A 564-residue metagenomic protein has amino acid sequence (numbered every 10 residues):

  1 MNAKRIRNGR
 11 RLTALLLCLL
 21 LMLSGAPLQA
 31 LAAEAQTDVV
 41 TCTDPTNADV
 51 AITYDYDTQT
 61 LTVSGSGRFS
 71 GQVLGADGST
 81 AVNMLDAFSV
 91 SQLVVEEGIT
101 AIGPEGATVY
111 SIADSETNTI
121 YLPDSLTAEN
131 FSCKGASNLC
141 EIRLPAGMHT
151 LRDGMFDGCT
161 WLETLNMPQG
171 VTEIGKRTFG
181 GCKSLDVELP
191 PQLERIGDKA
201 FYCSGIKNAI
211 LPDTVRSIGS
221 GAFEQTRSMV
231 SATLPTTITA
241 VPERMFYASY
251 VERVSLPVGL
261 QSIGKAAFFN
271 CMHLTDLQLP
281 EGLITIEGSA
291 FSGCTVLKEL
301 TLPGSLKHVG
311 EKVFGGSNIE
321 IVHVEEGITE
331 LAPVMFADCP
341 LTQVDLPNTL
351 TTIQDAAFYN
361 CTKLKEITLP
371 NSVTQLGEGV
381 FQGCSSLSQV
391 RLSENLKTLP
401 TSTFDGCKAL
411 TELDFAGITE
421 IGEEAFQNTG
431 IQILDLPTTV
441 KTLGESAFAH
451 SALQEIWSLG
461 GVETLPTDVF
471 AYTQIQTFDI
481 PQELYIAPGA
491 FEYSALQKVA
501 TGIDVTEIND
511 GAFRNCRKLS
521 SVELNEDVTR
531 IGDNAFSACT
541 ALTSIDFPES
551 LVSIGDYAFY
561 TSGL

Functional and structural regions predicted by a protein language model:
A3-L16: Bacterial N-terminal signal peptides that target proteins for export
R10, T60-S66, F88-A101, A113-A128 (+20 more regions): Structural signature of tandem-repeat unit edges
L15-G25: Bacterial N-terminal signal peptides
L23, S70, A128: Active-site micro-motifs of SAM-dependent methyltransferase domains
L23-D38: Sec-dependent signal peptide cleavage junction
E34-D114, P123, S132-K134: Surface-exposed repetitive/solenoidal architectures
E105-G106, F131-S132, D153-M155, G175-T178 (+17 more regions): Consensus positions within tandem repeat domains that build extended binding/scaffold surfaces
